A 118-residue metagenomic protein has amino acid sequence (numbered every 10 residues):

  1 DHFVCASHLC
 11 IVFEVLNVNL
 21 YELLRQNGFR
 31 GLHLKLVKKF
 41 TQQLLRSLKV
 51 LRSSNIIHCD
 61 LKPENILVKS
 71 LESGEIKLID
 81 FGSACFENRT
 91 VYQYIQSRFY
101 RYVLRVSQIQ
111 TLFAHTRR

Functional and structural regions predicted by a protein language model:
D1-H2: A short, aromatic-enriched beta-strand patch in the conserved N-lobe beta-sheet of the protein kinase catalytic domain
C5-E14, Y21: A conserved loop-to-beta-strand element in the N-lobe of protein kinase catalytic cores that borders the ATP-binding
Y21-G31: AlphaC helix of the protein kinase catalytic domain
F40-T41: Activation segment signature within eukaryotic-like protein kinase domains
L44-L51: Conserved hydrophobic alpha-helix
R52-K69: Catalytic-loop of the protein kinase fold
K69-Q96: Activation segment/activation loop of eukaryotic-type protein kinase catalytic domains
Y92-R105, H115: Conserved activation segment of eukaryotic-like protein kinases, specifically the C-terminal portion of the activation
